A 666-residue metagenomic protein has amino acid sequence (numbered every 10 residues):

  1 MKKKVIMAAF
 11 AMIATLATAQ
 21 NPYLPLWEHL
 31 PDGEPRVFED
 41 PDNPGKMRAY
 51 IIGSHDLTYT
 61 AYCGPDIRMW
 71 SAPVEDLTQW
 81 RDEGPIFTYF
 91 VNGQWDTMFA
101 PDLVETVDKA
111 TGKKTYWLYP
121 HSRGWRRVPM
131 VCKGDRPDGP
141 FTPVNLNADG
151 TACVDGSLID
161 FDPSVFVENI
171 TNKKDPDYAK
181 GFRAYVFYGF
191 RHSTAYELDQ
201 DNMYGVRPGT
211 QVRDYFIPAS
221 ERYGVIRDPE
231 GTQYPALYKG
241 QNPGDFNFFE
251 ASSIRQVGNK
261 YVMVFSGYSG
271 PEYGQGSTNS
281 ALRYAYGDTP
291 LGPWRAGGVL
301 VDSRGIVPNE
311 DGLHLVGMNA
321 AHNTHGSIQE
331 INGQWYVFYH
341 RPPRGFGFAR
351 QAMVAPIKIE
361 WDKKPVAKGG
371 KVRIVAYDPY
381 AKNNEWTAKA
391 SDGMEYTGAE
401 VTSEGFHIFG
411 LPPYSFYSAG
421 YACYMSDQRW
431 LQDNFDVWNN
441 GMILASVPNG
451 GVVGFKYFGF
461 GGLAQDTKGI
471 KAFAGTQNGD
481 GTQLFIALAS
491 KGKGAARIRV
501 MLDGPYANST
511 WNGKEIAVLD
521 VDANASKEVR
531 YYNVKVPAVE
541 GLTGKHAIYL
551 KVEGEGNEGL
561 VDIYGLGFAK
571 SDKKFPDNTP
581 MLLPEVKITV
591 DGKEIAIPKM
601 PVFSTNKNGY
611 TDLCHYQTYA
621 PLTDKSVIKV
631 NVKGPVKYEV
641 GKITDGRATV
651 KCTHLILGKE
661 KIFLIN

Functional and structural regions predicted by a protein language model:
M1-K2, K491, K659: Generic N-terminal leader/processing signal
K2-A8: Sec-dependent signal peptide recognition, specifically the positively charged N-region followed immediately by
K3, G347-R350, H654-L657: Short glycine/proline-enriched turn or capping motifs at secondary-structure junctions
A9-F10, F38, I597-P598: A ubiquitous, low-specificity "background" feature that marks scattered single residues across proteins without
F10-T18: Hydrophobic h-region of N-terminal signal peptides that target proteins for export in Gram-negative bacteria
A19-D577: Carbohydrate-active catalytic/glycan-binding domains of CAZyme proteins, especially the secreted or lumenal ectodomains
P576-N666: Beta-rich interaction/scaffold domains
